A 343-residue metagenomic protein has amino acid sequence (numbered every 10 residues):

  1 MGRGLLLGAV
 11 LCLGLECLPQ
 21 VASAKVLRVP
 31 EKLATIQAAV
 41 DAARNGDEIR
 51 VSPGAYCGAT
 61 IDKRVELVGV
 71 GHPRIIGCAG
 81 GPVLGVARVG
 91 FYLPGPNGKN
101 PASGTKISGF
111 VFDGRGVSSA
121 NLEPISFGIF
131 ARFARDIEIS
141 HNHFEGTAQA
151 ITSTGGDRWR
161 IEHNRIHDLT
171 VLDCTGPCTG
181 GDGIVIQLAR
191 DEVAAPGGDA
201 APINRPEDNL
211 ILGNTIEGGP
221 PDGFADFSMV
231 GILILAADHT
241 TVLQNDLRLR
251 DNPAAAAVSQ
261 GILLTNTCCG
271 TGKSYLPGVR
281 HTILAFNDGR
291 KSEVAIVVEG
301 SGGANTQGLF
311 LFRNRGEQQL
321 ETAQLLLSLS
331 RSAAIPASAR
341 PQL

Functional and structural regions predicted by a protein language model:
M1-G4: Positively charged n-region of N-terminal signal peptides that target proteins for export
L7-C17: Bacterial N-terminal signal peptides
L15-N45, P53-A55, G71: Right-handed parallel beta-helix/beta-solenoid
Q37, D41, N45, A55-V68 (+4 more regions): Extracellular beta-strand-rich solenoid/capping regions of secreted or surface-exposed proteins that bind or remodel
V68-H72, N100-G114, R135-G146, D157-D173 (+6 more regions): Right-handed parallel beta-helix
A79-G98, A120-R132, E145-S153, T170-I203 (+4 more regions): Extracellular beta-strand/beta-solenoid scaffold signature
